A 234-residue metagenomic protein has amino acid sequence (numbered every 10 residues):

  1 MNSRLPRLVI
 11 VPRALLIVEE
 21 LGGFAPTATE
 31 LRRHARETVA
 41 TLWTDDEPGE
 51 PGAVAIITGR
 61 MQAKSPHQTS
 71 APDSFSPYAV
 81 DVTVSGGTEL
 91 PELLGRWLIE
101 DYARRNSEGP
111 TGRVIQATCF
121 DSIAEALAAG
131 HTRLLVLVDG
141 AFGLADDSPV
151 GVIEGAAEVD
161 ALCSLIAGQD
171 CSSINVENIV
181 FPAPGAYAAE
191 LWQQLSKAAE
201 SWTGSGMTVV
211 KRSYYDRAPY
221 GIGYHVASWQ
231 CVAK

Functional and structural regions predicted by a protein language model:
M1-A53, G59-D121, V150-K234: Flexible, D/E/H-enriched segments
V54-T58, H131-D139: Beta-strand elements within well-structured catalytic alpha/beta cores of enzymes that handle phosphate/sulfate esters
I123, A128-G130: Nuclease catalytic cores that cleave nucleic-acid phosphodiester bonds, predominantly acidic two-metal-ion
A141-V150: Extended accessory regions or peripheral subdomains of proteins
